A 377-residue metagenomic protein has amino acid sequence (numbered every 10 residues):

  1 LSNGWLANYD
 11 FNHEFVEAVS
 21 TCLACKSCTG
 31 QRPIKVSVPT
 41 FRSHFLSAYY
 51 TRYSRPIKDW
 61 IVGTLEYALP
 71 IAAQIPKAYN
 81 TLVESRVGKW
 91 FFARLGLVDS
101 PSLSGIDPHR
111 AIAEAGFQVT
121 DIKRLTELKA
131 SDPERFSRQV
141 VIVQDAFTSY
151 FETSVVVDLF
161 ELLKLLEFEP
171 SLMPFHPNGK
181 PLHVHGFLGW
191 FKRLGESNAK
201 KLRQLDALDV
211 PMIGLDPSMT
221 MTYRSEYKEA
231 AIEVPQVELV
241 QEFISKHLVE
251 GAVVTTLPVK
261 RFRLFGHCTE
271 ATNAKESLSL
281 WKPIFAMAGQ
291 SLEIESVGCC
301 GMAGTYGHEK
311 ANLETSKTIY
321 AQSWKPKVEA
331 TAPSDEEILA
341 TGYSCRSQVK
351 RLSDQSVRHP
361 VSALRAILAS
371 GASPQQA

Functional and structural regions predicted by a protein language model:
S2-A24: Ferredoxin-like iron-sulfur electron-transfer modules
S20, G30, Y343: Short alpha-helical basic/polar micro-motif
L23-V36: Conserved phosphate/anionic-ligand binding catalytic regions in large, soluble enzymes, centered on
V38-A377: Iron-sulfur cluster-binding electron-transfer modules in prokaryotic oxidoreductases
